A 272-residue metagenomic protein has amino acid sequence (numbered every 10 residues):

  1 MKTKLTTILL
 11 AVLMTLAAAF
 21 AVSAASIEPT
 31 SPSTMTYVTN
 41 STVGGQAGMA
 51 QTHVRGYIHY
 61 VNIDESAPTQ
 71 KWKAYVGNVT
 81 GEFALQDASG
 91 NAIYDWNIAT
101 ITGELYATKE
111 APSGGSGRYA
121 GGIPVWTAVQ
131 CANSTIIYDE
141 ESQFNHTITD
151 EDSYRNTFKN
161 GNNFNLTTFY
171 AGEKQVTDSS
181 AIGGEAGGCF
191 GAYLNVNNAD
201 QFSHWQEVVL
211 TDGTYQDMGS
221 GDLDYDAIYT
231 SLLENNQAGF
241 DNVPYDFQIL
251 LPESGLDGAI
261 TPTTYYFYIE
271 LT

Functional and structural regions predicted by a protein language model:
M1-I27, Y265: Secretory targeting signatures
M1-K4, D64, D224: Serine/threonine-rich low-complexity intrinsically disordered regions
K2, V22-M49: Short, intrinsically disordered N-terminal pre-domain segments
V12, L16-F20, V38, F169 (+3 more regions): Generic local-structure boundary detector
A25-P29, G45-D217, Y268: Surface-exposed interaction patch
S26-P32, A74, A84-L85, A107 (+2 more regions): C-terminal, structured domain-capping segment
Y193-P262: Exposed beta-sheet edge/beta-hairpin loop segments within beta-rich domains
